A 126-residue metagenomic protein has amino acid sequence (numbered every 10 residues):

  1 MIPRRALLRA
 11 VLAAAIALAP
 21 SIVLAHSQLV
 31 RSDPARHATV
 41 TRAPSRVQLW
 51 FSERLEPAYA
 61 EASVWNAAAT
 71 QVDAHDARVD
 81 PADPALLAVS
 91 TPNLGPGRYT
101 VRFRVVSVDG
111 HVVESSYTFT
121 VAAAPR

Functional and structural regions predicted by a protein language model:
R4-L12: N-terminal export leaders
P20-I22: N-terminal signal peptide c-region/cleavage motif recognized by signal peptidases
A25-A43: N-terminal edge beta-strand
H26-V30, G110-R126: Extracytoplasmic/periplasmic copper-protein system
Q48, E53-H75: Short, surface-exposed alpha-helix to beta-strand junction/turn motifs within ectodomains of secreted and cell-envelope
A82-A88: Aromatic sugar-binding surface patches on proteins that engage polysaccharides or sugar-phosphate polymers
S90, G95-V101: A glycine-anchored, Pro-Gly-centered beta-turn/N-cap motif
R104-V108: Beta-strand-rich extracellular modules
